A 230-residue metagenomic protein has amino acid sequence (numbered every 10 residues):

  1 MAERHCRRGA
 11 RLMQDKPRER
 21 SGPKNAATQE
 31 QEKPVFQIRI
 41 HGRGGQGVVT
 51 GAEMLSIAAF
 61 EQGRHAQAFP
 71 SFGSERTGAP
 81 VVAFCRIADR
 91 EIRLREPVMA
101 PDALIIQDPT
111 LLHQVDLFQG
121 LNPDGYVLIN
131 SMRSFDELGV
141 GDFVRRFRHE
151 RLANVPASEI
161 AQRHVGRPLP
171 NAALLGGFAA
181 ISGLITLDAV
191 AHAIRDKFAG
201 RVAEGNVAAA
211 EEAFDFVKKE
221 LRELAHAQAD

Functional and structural regions predicted by a protein language model:
A2-E3: Ser/Thr/Pro/Gly-rich low-complexity, intrinsically disordered segments
G9-D230: Active-site cofactor/cluster-binding pocket
